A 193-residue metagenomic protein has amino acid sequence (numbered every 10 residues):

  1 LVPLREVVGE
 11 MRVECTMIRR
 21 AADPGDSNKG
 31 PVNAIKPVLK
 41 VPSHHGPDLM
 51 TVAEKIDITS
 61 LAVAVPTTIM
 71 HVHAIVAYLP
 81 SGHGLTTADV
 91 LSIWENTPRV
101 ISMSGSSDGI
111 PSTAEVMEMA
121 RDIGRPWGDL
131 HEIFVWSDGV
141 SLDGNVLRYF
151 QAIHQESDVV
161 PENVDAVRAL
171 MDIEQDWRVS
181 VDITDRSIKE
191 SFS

Functional and structural regions predicted by a protein language model:
L1-D26, D176-F192: N-terminal Rossmann-like NAD(P) cofactor-binding subdomain of oxidoreductases, focused on the glycine-rich
L1-R5, G46-M50, A88-L91, V160-R168: Predominant activation on well-ordered alpha-helical scaffold segments within soluble catalytic domains
M11-R12, T16-Q151: C-terminal substrate-binding/catalytic lobe of Rossmann-fold NAD(P)-dependent oxidoreductases
D122-S193: NAD(P)-dependent Rossmann-like dehydrogenase/reductase catalytic/cofactor-binding core
